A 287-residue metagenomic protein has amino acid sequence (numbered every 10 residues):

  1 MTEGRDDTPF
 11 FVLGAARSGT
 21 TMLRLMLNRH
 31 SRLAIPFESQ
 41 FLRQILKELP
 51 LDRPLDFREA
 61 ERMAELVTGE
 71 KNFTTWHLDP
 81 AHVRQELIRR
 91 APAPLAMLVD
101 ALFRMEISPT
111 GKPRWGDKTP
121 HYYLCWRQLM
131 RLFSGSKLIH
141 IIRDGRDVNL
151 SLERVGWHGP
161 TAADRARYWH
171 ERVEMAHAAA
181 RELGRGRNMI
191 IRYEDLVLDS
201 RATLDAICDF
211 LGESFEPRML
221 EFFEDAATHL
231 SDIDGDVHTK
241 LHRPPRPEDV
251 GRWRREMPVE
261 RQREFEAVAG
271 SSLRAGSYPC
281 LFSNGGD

Functional and structural regions predicted by a protein language model:
M1-F11, E48, V83, I88 (+6 more regions): PAPS-dependent sulfotransferases, especially Golgi type II membrane carbohydrate sulfotransferases
P9, R32, K137-L138: Beta-sheet entry/capping signal
A15: P-loop (Walker A) phosphate-binding loop of NTP-binding proteins
S18: ATP-binding Walker
T21-L33: A conserved segment at the C-terminal end of the G1
H30-F37, L211-F215: A generic secondary-structure signal for well-formed alpha-helical elements
A34-D117, Y122, R246-P247: PAPS-dependent sulfation machinery
F103-P247: PAPS-dependent sulfotransferase catalytic domain
